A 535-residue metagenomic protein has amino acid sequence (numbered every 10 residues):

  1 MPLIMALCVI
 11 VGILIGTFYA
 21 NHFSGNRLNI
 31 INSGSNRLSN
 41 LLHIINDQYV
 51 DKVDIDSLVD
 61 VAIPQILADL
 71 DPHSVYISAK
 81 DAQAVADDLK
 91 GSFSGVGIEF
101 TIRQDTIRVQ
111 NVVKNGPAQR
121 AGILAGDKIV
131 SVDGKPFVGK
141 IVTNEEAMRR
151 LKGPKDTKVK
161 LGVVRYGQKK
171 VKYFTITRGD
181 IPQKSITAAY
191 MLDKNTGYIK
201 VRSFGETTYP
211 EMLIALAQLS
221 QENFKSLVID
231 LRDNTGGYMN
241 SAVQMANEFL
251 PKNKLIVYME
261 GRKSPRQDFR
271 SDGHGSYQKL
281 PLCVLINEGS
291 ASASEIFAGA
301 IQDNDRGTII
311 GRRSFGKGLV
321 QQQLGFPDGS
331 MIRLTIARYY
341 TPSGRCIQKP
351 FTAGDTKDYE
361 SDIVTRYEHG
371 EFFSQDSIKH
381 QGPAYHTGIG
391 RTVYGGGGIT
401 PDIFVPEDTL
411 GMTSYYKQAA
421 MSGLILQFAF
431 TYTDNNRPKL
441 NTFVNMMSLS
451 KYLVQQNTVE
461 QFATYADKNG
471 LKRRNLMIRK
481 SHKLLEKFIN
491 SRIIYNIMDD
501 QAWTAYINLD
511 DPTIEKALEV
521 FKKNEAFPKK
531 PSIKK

Functional and structural regions predicted by a protein language model:
P2-F18: Hydrophobic membrane-insertion alpha-helices, especially the h-region of bacterial N-terminal signal peptides
N21-G34, L38, L42, N46 (+6 more regions): Cleft-lining beta-strand/loop regions that shape enzyme active-site pockets
Y49-Q110, D156-A188, N508-L518, E525-I533: Extended, small/polar residue-biased N-terminal targeting/export presequences and adjacent propeptide/linker tracts
G126-K128: Structural motif
V132-D133, V164, T335, P350 (+1 more regions): Residue-level recognition of conserved beta-strand edge/terminus positions
A293, D305, R312, G316-P383: Polar, glycine-rich mid-to-C-terminal structural blocks that act as macromolecule-binding/assembly scaffolds
C346-I347, F351-K535: Conserved functional hotspot residues or short segments at active or partner-binding sites across diverse domains
